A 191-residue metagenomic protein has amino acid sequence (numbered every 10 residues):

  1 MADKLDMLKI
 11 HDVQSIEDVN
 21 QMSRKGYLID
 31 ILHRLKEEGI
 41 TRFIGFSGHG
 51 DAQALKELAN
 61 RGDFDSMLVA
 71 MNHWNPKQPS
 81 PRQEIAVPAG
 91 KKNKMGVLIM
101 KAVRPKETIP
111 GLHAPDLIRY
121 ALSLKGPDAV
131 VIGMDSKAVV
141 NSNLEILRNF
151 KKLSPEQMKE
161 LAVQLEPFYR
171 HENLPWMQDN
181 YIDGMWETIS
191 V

Functional and structural regions predicted by a protein language model:
M1-P81, K91, M95-L98: Glycine/proline-rich, positively charged, aromatic-decorated active-site loop/lid region on the catalytic face
D63, P81-V191: Structured C-terminal cap/extension of enzyme domains
